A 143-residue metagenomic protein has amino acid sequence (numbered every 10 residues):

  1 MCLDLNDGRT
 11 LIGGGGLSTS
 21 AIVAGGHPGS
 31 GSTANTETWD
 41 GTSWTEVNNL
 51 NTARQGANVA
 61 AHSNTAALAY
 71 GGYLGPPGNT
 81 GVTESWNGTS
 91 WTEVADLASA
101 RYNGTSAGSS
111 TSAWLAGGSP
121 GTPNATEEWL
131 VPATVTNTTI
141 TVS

Functional and structural regions predicted by a protein language model:
M1-S143: Polar, enzyme-active/binding microenvironments
